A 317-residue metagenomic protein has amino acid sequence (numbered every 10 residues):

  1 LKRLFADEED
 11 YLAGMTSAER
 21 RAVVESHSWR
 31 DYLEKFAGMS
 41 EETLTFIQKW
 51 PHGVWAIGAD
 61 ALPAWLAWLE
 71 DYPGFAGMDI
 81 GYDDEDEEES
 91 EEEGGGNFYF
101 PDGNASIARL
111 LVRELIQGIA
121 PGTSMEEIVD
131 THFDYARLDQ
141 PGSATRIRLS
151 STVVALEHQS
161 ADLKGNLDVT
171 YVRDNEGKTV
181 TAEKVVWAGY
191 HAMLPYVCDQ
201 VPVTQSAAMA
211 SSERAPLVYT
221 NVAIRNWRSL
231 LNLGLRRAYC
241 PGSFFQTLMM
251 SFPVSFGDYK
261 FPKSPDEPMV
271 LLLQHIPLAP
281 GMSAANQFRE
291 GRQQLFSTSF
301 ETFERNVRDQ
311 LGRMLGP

Functional and structural regions predicted by a protein language model:
L1-R3: Dinucleotide-binding Rossmann-like beta1-alpha1 core, especially the glycine-rich loop that anchors the ADP
F5-S151, D162: Active-site/ligand-binding neighborhood in enzyme catalytic cores
E92, N97-Y99, E157-S160, G165-K184 (+1 more regions): C-terminal segments that line or cap access tunnels to active or ligand-binding sites in enzymes and enzyme-associated
